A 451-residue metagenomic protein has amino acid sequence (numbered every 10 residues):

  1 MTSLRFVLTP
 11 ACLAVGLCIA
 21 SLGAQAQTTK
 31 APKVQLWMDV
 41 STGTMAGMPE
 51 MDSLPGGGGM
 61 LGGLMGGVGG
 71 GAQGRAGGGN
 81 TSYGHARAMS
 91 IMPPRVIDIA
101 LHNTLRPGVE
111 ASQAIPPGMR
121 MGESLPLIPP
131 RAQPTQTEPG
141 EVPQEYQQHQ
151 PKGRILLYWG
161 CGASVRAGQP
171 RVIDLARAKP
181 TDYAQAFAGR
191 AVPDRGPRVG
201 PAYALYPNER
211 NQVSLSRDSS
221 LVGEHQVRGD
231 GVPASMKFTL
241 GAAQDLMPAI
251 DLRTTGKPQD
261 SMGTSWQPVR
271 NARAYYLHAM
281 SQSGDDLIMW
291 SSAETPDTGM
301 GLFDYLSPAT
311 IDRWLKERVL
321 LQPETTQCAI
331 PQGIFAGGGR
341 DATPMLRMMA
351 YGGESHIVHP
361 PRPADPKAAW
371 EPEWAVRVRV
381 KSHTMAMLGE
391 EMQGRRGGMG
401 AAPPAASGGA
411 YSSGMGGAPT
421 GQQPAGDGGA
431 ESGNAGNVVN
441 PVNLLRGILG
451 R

Functional and structural regions predicted by a protein language model:
M1-V7: N-terminal secretory signal peptides that target proteins for export/translocation
T9-S21: Bacterial N-terminal signal peptides
L22-A26: Sec/Tat signal peptide C-region and signal peptidase I cleavage site
T28-E209: Solvent-exposed N-terminal domain segments of exported/luminal and surface proteins
P201, N211-M236, R340-S355: Short, aromatic- and glycine-rich surface loops/edge beta-strands on solvent-exposed regions
P233-L246: Proline/serine/threonine-rich low-complexity linkers at boundaries of modular beta-sandwich domains
M262-N271: Conserved aromatic anchor
R270-A274, S283-R451: Hydrophilic extracytoplasmic domains
